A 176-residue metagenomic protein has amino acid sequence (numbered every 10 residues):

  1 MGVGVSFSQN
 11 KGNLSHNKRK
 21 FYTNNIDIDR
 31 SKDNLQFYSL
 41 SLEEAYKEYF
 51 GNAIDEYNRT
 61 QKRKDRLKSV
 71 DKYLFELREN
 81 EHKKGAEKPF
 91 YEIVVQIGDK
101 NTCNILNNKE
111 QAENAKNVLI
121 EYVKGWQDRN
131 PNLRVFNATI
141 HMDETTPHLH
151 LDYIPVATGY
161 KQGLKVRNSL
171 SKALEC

Functional and structural regions predicted by a protein language model:
M1-C176: N-terminal nicking endonuclease/strand-transfer module with a His-rich metal-binding environment and a catalytic Tyr
